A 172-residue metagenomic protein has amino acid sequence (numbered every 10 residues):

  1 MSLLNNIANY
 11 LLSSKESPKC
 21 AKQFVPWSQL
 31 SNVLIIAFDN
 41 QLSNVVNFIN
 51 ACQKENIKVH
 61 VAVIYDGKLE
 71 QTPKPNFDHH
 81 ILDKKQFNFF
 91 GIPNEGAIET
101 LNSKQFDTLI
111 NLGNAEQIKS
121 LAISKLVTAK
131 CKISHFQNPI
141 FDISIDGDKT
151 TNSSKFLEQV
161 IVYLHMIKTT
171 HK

Functional and structural regions predicted by a protein language model:
M1-S31, N40: Short N-terminal or domain-adjacent regulatory/targeting segments
S14-P18, I81-E99: Glycine-rich, highly charged phosphate/nucleotide-binding loops
L34-I57, V61: Histidine-anchored nucleotide/phosphate-binding helix
I36-N40, Y65, L112-N114: Structural motif
V63-L69, S134-I140: Short, polar loop motifs at secondary-structure junctions
N114-V127: An aromatic- and histidine-rich active-site surface loop
P139-K172: Active-site-proximal region of nucleotide-activated glycan assembly enzymes, centered on histidine/acidic-rich loops
